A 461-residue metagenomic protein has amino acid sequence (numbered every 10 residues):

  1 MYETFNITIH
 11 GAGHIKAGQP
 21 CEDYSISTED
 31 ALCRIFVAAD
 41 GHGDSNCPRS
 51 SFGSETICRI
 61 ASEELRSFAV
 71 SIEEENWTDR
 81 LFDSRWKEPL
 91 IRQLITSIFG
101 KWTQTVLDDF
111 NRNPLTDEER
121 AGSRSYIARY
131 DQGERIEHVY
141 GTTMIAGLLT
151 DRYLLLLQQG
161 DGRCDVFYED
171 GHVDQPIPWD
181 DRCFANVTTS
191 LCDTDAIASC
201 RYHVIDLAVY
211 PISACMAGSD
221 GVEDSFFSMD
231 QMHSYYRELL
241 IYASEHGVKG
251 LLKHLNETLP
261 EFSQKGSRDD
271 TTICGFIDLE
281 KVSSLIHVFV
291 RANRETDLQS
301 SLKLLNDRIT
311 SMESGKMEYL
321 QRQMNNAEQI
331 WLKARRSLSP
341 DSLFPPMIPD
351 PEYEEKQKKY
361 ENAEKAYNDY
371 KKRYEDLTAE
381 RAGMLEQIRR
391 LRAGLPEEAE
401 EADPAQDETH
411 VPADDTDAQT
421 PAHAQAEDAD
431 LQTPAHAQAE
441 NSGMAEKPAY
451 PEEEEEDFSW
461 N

Functional and structural regions predicted by a protein language model:
M1-S67, G162, D193-S199, V204-D206 (+1 more regions): N-terminal entry segment of metal-dependent catalytic domains or homologous docking segments
F5-Q19, T116-E137, G141, V166-Y210 (+5 more regions): PP2C/PPM family metal-dependent serine/threonine protein phosphatase catalytic domain, recognizing the conserved
F36-D40, L157-Q159, M216-G218: Short hydrophobic beta-strand that contains or immediately precedes a catalytic carboxylate
N46-C47, L155, V166-Y168, S225-F227 (+1 more regions): Short helix/loop capping segments that flank catalytic or ligand/cofactor-binding pockets
R59-T105, D109-F110, Y236-E257: Helix-loop-helix
N76-D165, C200-V209: Catalytic core of PPM/PP2C metal-dependent serine/threonine phosphatase domains
N186-E318, R322-R336, P340-P345, P349-E355 (+4 more regions): C-terminal catalytic subdomain
V411-A439: Long, intrinsically disordered low-complexity tandem-repeat segments
